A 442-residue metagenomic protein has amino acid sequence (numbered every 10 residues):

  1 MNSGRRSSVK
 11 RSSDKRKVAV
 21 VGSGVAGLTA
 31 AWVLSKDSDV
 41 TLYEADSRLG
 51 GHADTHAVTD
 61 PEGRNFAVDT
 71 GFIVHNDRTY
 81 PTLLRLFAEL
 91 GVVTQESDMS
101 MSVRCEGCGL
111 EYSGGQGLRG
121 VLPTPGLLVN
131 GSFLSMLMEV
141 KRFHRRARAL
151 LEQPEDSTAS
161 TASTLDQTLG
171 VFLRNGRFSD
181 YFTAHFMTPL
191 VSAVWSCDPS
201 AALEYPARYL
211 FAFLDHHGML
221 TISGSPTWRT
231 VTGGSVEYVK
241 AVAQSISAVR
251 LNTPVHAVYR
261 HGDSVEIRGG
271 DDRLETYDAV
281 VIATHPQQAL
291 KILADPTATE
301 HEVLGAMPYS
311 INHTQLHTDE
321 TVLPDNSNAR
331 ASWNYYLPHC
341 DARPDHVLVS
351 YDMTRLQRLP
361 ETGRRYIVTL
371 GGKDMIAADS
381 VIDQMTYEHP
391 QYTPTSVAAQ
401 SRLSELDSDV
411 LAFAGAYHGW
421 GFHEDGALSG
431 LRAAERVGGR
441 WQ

Functional and structural regions predicted by a protein language model:
M1-V18, K36-D37, V58, T393 (+1 more regions): Extreme N-terminal leader/targeting segments of oxidoreductases
R16-L42: N-terminal Rossmann-like FAD-binding beta1-loop-alpha1 element of flavoenzymes
S35-T59: Glycine-rich FAD pyrophosphate-binding loop
H56-L83: N-terminal glycine-rich dinucleotide-binding loop that anchors FAD/FMN and/or NAD(P) in oxidoreductases
A57, S113-Q116, P344-Q442: Conserved flavin/dinucleotide-binding core of flavoenzymes
D77-E204, F211: Mobile amphipathic helical/loop "lid" adjacent to a hydrophobic cofactor/ligand pocket
A212-G270, E275: Helical element adjacent to the flavin cofactor pocket in flavoenzyme catalytic cores
H256-P390: Mid-domain catalytic core of redox enzymes that form a hydrophobic substrate pocket/lid adjacent to a catalytic redox
